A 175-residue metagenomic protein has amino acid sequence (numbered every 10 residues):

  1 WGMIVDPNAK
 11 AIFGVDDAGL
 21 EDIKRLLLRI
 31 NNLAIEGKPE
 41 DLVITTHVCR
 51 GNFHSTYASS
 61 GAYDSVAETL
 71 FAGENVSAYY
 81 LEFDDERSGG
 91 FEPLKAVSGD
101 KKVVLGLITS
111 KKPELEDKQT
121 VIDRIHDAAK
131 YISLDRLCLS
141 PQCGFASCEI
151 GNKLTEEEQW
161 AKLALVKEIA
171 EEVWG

Functional and structural regions predicted by a protein language model:
W1-G175: Domain-level signal for soluble alpha/beta catalytic cores
